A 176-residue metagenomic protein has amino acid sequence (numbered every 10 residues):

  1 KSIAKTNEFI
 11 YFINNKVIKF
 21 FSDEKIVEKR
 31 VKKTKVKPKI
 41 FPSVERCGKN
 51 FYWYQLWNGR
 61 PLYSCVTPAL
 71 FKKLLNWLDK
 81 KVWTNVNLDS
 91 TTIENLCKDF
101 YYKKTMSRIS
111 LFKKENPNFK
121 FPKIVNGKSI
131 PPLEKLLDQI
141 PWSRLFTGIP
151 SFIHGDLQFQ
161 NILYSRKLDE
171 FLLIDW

Functional and structural regions predicted by a protein language model:
T6-K32, Q55, Y63-S64: ATP-binding glycine-rich loop module of kinase domains
F12, R46-C47, W77, Y164-R166: Generic beta-strand structural signal
K16, I40, Y52, S151 (+1 more regions): Protein kinase-like catalytic core scaffold
K35-F41, L62-P122, I130-F146, P150-I153 (+1 more regions): Conserved kinase catalytic-core helix
S43-F51: Short beta-strand micro-motifs within the conserved protein kinase catalytic domain, predominantly in the N-lobe
Q158-W176: Catalytic activation segment of kinase domains across protein kinase-like and atypical kinase folds
